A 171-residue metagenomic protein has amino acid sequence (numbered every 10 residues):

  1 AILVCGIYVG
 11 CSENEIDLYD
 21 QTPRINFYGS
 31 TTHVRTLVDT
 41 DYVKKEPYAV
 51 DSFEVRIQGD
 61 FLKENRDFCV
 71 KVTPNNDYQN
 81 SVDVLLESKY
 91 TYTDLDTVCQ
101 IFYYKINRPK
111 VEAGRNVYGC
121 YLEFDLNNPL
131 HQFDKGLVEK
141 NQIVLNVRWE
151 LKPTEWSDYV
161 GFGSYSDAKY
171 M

Functional and structural regions predicted by a protein language model:
G6-G10: C-terminal motif of bacterial Sec signal peptides marking the signal peptidase cleavage site
S12-S81, T154-M171: Acidic/polar, low-complexity intrinsically disordered N-terminal segments immediately downstream of a Sec signal
S52-E54, C69, I101-Y103, G119-E123: Beta-strand secondary-structure signal
N75-Y92, V98: Short beta-strand and strand-turn-strand segments in soluble, beta-rich domains
T93-T97, F102-V111: Short, hydrophobic beta-strand segments
K110-G119: Short glycine/proline/serine/threonine-rich loop/turn segments at secondary-structure transition edges
L122-H131: Enriched for extracellular/lumenal, surface-exposed ectodomains of secreted and cell-surface proteins
H131-M171: Ser/Thr/Gly/Pro-rich, low-complexity flexible regions
